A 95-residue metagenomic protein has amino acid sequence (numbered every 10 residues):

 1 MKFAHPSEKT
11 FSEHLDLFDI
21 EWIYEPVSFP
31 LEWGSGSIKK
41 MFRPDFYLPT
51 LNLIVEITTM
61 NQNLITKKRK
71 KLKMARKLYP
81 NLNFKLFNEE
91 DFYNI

Functional and structural regions predicted by a protein language model:
M1-I95: Electrostatic, structured charged patches in enzyme active sites and in nucleic-acid/phosphate-binding
